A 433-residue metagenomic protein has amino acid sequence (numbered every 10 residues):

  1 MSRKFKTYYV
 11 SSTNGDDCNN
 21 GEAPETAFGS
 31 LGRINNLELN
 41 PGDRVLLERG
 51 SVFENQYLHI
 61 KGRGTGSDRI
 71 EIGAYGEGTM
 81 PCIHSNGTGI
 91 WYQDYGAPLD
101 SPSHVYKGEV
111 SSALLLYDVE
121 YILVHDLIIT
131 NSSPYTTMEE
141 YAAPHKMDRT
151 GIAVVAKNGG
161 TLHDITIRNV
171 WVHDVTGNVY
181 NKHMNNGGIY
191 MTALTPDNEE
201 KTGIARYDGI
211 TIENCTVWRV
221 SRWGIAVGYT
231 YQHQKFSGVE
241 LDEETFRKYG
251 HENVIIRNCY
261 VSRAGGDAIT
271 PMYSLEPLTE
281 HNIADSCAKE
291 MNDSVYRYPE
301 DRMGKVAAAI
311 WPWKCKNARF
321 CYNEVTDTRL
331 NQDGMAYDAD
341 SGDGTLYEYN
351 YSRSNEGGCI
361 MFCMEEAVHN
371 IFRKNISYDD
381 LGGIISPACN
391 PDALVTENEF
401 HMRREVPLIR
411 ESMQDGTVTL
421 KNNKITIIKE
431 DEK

Functional and structural regions predicted by a protein language model:
M1-K4, L39, R63-G66, K107 (+1 more regions): Extracellular/periplasmic catalytic domains that process cell-envelope and extracellular macromolecules
K4-Y8, A308: Short structural boundary motif marking the start of a folded domain
V10-E48, E54: Acidic Gly/Asp/Thr-rich repetitive segments characteristic of extracellular carbohydrate-active and adhesion proteins
S12, F28, L46, R63-Y141 (+2 more regions): Right-handed parallel beta-helix/beta-spiral solenoid domain characteristic of secreted/periplasmic
C18, E25, I90-Y92, I189 (+2 more regions): Acidic, glycine- and Ser/Thr-rich low-complexity intrinsically disordered tracts in extracellular/secreted proteins
G32-E38, F53-R63, H84-S85, Y273: Short, T/G/N/S-enriched strand-turn elements that build extracellular solenoid repeat scaffolds
Y57-I60, I90-L115, M138-N158, Y180-G203 (+7 more regions): Extracellular beta-strand/beta-solenoid scaffold signature
R69, G76-G78, E120-N131, G160-T176 (+10 more regions): Right-handed parallel beta-helix
